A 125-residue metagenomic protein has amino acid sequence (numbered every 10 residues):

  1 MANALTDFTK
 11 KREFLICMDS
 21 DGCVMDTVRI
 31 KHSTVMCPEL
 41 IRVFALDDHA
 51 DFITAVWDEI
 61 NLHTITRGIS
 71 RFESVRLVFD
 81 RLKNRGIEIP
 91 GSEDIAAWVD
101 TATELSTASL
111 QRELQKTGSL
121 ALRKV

Functional and structural regions predicted by a protein language model:
M1-N3, V125: Short N-terminal or domain-adjacent regulatory/targeting segments
N3-A55: Active-site neighborhood of HAD-like aspartate-dependent phosphohydrolases
G22-V24, E59-I65: A short glycine/serine-rich beta->alpha loop
A45, T54-V56, G86, T117-G118: Short, flexible coil/linker elements and helix-boundary hinge sites characteristic of intrinsically disordered
H49-E59, E88-E93: Short, glycine/acidic-rich hinge or "gate" loops at secondary-structure transitions that mediate conformational
L62-V125: A metal-dependent, Asp-based hydrolase signature
